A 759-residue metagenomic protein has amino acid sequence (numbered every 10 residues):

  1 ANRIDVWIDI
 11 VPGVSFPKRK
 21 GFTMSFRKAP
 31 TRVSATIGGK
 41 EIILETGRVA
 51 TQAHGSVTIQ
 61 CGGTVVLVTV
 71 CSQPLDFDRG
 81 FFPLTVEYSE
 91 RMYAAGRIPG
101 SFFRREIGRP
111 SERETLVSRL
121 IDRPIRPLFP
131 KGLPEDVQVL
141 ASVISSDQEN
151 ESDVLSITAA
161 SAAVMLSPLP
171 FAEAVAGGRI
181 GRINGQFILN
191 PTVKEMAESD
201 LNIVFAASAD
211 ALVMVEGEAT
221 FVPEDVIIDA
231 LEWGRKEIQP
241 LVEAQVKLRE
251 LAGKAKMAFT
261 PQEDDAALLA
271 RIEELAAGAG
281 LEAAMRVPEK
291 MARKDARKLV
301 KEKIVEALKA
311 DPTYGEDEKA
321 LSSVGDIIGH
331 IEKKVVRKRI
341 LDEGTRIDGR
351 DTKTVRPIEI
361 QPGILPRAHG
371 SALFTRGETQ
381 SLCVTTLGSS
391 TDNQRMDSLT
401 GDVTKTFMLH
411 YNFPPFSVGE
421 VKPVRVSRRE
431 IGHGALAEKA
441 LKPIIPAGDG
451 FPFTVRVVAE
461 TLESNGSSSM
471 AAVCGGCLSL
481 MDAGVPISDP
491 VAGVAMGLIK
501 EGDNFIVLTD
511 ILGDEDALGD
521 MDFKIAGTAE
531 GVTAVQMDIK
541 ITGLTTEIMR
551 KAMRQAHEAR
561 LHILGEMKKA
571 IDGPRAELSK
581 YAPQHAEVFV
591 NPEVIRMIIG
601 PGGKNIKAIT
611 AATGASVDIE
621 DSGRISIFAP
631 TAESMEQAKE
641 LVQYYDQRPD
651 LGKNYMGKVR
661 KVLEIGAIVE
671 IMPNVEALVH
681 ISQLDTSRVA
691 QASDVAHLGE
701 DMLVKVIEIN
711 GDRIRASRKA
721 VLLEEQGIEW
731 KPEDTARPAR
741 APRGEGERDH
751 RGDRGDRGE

Functional and structural regions predicted by a protein language model:
M24-Q73, D78, M257-T400, P583-M597 (+2 more regions): Extended amphipathic alpha-helical scaffolds
M24-T260: Long, basic N-terminal domains or extensions that often function in RNA/ssDNA interaction or organelle/cellular
E41, A53-Q138, V143-N150, A209 (+4 more regions): Glycine-rich, flexible beta-strand/loop modules in the N-terminal catalytic cores of phosphate-handling
G55-V57, N150-P168, P362-T385, N465-V485 (+1 more regions): Conserved phosphate/anionic-ligand binding catalytic regions in large, soluble enzymes, centered on
K131-V137, A172-A174, L241-F259, M291-A292 (+7 more regions): Flexible, glycine/charged-enriched surface loops at secondary-structure junctions
A141, V213-E218, F259-E263, A276-A284 (+5 more regions): Short, hydrophobic beta-strand segments
P168-E282, A483-P574: Mobile "lid/hinge" segments at catalytic clefts and subdomain interfaces of large enzymes
Y581-H585, P592-E759: Single-stranded RNA-binding regions, centering on S1/OB-family and related RNA-binding modules
